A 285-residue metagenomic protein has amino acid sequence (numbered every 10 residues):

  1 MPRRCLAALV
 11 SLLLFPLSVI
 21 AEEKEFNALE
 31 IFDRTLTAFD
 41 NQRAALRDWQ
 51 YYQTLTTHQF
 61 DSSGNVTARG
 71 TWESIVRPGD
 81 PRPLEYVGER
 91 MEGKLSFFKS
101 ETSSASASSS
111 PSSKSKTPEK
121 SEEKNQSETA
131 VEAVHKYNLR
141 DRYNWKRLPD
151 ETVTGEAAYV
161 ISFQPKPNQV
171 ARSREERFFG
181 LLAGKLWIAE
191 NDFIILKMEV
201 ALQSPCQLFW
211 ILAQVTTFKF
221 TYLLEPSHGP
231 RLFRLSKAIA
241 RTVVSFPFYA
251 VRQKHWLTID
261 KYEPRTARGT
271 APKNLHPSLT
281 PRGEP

Functional and structural regions predicted by a protein language model:
M1-R4: Positively charged n-region of N-terminal signal peptides that target proteins for export
L6-A7, P285: Sequence-pattern detector for short linear motifs and compositional/periodic biases rather than a specific fold
A7-P16: Bacterial N-terminal signal peptides
A21-L182, N191-L196, A201-K219, E225-K237 (+1 more regions): Structured extracytoplasmic
